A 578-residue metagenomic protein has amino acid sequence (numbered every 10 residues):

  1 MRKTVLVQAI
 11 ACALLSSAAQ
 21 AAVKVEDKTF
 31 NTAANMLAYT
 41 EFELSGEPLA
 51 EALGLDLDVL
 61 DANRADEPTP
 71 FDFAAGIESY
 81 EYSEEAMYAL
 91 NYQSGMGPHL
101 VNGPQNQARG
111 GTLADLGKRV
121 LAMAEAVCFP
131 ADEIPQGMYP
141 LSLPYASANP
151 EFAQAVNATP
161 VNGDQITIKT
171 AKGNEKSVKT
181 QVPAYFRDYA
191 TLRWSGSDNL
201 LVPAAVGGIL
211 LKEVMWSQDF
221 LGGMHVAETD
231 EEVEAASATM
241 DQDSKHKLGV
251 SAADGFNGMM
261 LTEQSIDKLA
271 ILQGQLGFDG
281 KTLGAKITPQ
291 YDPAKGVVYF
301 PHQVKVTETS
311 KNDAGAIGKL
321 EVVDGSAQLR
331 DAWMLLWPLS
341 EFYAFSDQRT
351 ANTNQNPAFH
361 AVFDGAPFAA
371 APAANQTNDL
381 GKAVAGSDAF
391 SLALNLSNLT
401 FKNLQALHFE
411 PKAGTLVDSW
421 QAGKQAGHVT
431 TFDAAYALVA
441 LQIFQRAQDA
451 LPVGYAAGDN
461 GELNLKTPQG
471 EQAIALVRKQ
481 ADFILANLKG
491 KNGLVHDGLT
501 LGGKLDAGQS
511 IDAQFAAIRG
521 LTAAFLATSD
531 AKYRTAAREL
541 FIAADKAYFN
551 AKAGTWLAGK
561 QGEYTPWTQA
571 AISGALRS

Functional and structural regions predicted by a protein language model:
M1-A21: Gram-negative bacterial Sec-dependent N-terminal signal peptides
A22-S578: Glycan-recognition and catalytic cores of secretory/periplasmic carbohydrate-active enzymes
